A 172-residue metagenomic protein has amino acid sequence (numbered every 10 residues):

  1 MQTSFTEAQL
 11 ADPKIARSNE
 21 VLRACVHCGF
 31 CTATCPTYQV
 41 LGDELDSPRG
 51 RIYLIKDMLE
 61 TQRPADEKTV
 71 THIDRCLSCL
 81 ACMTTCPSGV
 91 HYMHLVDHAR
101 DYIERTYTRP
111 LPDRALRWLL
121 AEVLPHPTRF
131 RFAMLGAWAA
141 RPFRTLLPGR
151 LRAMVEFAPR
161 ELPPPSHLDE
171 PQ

Functional and structural regions predicted by a protein language model:
M1-T71: N-terminal cysteine/histidine-rich coordination modules
I15-L22, I52-Q172: Iron-sulfur-cluster electron-transfer modules
